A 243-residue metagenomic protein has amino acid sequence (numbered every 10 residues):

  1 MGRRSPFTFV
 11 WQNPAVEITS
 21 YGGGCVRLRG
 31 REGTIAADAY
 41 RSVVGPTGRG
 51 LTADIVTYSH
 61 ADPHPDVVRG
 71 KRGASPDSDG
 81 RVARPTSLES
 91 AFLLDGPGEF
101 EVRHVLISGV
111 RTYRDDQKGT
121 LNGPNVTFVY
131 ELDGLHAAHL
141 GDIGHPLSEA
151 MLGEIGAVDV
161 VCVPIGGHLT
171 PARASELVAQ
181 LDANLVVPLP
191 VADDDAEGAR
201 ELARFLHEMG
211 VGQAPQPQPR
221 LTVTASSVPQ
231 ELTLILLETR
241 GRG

Functional and structural regions predicted by a protein language model:
M1-A15, A83: N-terminal amphipathic/basic-hydrophobic helices that include classical n-h-c signal peptides and signal-anchor
F9-V44, L121-G141, V160: Conserved beta-strand hairpin/beta-sheet module of binuclear metal-dependent hydrolase folds, prominently
V16, G30-T34, F100-S108, V129-A137 (+2 more regions): Beta-strand-turn-beta hairpins that frame and shape the catalytic cleft of phosphate-ester-processing enzymes
T19-G23, D95-G96, L121, L185-G243: Binuclear metal-ion centers of metallo-dependent hydrolases, dominated by the metallo-beta-lactamase
A39-R41, H60-D62, T112-R114, G141-H145 (+3 more regions): Active-site metal-binding loops of divalent metal-dependent hydrolases
S42-L93, G153-C162: Active-site metal-binding motif and surrounding structural segment of the metallo-beta-lactamase
T47, R114-L181: Active-site-proximal loop/helix segments of hydrolase catalytic cores
G70-A138: Portal/gating segments that form or line small-molecule/metal binding sites
